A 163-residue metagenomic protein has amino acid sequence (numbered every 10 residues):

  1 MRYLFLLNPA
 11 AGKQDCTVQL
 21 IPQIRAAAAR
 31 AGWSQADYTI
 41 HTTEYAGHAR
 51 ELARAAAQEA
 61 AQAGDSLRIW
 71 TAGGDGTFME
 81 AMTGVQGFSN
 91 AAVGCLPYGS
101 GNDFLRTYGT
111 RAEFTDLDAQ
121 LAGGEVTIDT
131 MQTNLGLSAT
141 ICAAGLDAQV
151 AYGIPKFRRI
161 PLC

Functional and structural regions predicted by a protein language model:
M1-I69: ATP/NTP phosphate-donor binding region
N8, A49, D75, M131 (+1 more regions): A residue-level signal for conserved active-site and pocket-lining positions in enzyme catalytic cores
P9, A72-G74, L96-Y98: Glycine-rich beta-strand-to-loop/alpha-helix junction loops that act as flexible
D15-C16, E80-M82, L105-T107: Short glycine-/acidic-enriched loop or helix-start segments at secondary-structure transitions that form or flank
Y45, G73-G74, A143: Helix N-cap/beta->alpha junction signal
T71-M79, A119-A122: A short, flexible low-complexity segment enriched in Lys/Arg and Gly/Pro that occurs in N-terminal basic tails
T77-S89: Short Gly/Thr/Asp-enriched flexible loops that form oxyanion-binding sites at enzyme active sites
Q86-C163: Catalytic core of DAGKc-family lipid kinases
